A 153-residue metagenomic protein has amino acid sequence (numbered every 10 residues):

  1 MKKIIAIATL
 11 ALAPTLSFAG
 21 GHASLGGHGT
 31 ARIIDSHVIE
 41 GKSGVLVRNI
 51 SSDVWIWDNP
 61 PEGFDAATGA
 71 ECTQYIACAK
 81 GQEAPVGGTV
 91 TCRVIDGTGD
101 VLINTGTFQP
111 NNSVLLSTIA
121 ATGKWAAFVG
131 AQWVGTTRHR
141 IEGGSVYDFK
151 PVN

Functional and structural regions predicted by a protein language model:
M1-K2, G41: Generic cytosolic/nucleocytoplasmic N-terminal low-complexity/intrinsically disordered segments
K2-T9: Sec-dependent signal peptide recognition, specifically the positively charged N-region followed immediately by
P14-S17: N-terminal signal peptide c-region/cleavage motif recognized by signal peptidases
G20-N153: Beta-strand-enriched cores of mature, soluble protein domains
